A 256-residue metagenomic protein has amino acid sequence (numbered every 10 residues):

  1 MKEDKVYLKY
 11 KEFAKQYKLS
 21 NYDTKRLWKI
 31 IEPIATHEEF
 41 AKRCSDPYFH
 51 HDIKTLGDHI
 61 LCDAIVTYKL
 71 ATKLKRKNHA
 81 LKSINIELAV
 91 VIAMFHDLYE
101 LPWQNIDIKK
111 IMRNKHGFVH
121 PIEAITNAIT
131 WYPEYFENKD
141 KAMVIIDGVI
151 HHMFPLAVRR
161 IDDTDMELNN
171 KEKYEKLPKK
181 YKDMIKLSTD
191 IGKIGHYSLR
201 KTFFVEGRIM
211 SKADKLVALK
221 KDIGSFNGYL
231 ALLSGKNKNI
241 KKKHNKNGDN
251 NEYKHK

Functional and structural regions predicted by a protein language model:
M1-K256: Metal-dependent phosphohydrolase cores
